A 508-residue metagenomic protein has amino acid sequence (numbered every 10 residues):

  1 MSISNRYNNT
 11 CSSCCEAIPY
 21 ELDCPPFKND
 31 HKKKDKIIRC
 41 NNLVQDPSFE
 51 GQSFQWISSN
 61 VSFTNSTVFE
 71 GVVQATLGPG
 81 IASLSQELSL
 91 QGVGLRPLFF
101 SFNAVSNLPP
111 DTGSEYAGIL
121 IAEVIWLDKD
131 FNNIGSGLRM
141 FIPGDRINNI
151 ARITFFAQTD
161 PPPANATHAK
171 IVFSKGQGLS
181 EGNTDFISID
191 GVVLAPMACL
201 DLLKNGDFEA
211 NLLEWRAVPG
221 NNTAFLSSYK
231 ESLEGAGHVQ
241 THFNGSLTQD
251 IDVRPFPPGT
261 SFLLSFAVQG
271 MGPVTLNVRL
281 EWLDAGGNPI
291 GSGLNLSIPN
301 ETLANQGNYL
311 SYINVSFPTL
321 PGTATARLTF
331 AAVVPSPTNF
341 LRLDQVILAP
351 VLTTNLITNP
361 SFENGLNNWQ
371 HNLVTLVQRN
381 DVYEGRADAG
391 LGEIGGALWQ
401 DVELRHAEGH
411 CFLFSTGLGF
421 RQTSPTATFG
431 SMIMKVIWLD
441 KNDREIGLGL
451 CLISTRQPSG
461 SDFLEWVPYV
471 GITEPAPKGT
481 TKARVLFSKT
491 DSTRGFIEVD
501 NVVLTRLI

Functional and structural regions predicted by a protein language model:
S4-N29, V192-V193, Q345: Short, low-complexity N-terminal tether/leader segments at secretion or assembly junctions of large, surface-exposed
C15, C24-F27, H31-N42, A195-L203 (+2 more regions): Low-complexity, Pro/Thr/Ser/Gly/Ala-rich linker/spacer regions in secreted, extracellular modular proteins
R39, V68, L77-P79, Q91-L95 (+16 more regions): Surface-exposed coil/turn segments at beta-strand junctions on protein surfaces, enriched
Q45-P79, D207-H242, T358-G395: Extracellular glycan-recognition surfaces and repeat-rich motifs
F49, A82-V124, T154-D160, I171 (+11 more regions): Extra-cytoplasmic beta-strand recognition segments
Q52-F54, I125-N132, L213, E281-P289 (+2 more regions): Change "in extracellular beta-sheet-rich domains … of secreted and cell-surface proteins" to "in beta-sheet-rich domains
F131-N165, P289-A324, R444-G479: Extracellular carbohydrate recognition and processing domains and analogous Trp-centered ligand-binding platforms
Q177-P196, V333-P350, E465, K489-L507: Extracellular carbohydrate recognition
